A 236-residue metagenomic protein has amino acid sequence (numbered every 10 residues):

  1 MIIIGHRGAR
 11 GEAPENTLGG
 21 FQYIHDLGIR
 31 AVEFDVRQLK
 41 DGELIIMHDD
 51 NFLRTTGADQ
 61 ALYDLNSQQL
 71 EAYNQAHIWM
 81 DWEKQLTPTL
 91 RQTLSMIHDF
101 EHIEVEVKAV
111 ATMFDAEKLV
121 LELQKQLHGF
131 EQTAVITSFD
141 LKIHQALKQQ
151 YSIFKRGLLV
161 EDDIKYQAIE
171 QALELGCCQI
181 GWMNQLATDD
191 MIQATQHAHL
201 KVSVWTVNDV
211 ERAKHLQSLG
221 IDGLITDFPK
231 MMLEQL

Functional and structural regions predicted by a protein language model:
M1-L236: Phosphate-group recognition and catalysis centered on beta-loop-alpha active-site segments
